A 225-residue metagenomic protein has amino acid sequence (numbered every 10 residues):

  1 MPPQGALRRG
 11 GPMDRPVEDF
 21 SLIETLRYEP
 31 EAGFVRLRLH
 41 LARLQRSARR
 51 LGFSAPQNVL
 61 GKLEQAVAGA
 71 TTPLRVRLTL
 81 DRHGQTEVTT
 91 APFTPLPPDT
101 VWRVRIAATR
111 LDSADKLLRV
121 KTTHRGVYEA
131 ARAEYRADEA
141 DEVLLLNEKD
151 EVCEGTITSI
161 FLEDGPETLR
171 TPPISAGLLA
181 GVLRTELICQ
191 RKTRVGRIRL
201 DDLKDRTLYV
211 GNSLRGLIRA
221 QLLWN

Functional and structural regions predicted by a protein language model:
P2-R75, T79-N225: Helix-start/capping segments and mature chain N-termini
